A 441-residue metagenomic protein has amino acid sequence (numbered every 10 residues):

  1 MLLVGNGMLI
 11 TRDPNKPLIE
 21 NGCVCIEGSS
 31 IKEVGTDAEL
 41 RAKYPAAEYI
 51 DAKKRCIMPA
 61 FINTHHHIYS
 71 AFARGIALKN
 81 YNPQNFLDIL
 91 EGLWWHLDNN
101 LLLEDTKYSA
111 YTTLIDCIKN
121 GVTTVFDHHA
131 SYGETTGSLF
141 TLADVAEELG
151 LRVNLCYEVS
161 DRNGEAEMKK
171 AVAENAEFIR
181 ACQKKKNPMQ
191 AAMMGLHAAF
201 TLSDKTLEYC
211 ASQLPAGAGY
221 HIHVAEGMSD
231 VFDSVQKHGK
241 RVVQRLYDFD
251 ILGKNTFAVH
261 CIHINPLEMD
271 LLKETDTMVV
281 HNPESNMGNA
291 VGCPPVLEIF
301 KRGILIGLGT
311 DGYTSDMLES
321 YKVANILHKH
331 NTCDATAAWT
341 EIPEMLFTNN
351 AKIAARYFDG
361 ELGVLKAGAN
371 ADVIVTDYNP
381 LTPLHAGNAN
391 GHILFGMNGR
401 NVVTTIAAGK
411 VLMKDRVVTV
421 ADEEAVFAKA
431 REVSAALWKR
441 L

Functional and structural regions predicted by a protein language model:
M1-G22, E27-K32, K43, L346-L441: Active-site microenvironment of metallo-dependent hydrolases
L2-N6, R41-D88, E104, Y111 (+1 more regions): Replace "His-x-His-based motif
G7, V24, S29, K54 (+14 more regions): Divalent metal-coordination and catalytic microenvironments
F72-T106, N163-G164, M228-N255, T275-M278 (+1 more regions): Active-site gating loops and adjacent loop-to-helix segments of metal-dependent hydrolytic enzymes
I76-H128, G133-L151, A173-K185, R431-K439: Alpha-helical scaffold segments that flank or form the walls of functional sites
H129-I262: Metal-coordinating catalytic core of metallo-dependent amide/deamination hydrolases
G150, L214-G219, I251-K254, L271-V280 (+2 more regions): Glycine-enriched alpha-helix->loop->beta-strand junction motifs that scaffold or abut catalytic
D248-N255, L297-P380, L394-N398: His/Asp/Glu-enriched, well-ordered alpha-helical/loop segment that forms or immediately abuts the divalent-metal
